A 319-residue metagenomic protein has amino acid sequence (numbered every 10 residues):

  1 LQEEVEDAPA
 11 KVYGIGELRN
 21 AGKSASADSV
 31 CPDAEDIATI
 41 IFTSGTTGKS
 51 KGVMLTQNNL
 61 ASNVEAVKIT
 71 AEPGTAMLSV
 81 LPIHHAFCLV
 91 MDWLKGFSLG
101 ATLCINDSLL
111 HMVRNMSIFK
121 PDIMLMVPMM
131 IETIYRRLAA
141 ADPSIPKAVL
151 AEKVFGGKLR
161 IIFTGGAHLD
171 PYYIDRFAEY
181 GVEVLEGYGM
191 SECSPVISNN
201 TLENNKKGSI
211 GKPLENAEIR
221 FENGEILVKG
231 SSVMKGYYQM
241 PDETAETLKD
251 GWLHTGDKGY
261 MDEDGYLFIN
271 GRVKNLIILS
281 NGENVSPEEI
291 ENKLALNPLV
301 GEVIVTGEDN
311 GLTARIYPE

Functional and structural regions predicted by a protein language model:
L1-A34, L138-K153: ANL superfamily adenylate-forming
K23-F42, K49, A71-A76: Conserved pre-ATP/AMP-binding loop-to-beta segment of ANL
A38-V64: Conserved AMP-binding A3 loop
A61-A76, I83-K153: Conserved AMP-binding/adenylation subdomain of ANL enzymes
D122-M126, I134-N205, G301: Gly/Ser/Thr-rich phosphate-binding loop
N205-K207, V233-G256, K274, E288-N292: Conserved ANL (AMP-binding/adenylate-forming) active-site segment centered on the GW(Y/F)…HTG consensus within
S209-E215, N223-T247, Y266, N281-V285: Conserved ATP/PPi-binding loop(s) of AMP-dependent carboxylate-activating enzymes
G230, G236, K258-E319: AMP-binding/adenylate-forming catalytic core of the ANL superfamily
